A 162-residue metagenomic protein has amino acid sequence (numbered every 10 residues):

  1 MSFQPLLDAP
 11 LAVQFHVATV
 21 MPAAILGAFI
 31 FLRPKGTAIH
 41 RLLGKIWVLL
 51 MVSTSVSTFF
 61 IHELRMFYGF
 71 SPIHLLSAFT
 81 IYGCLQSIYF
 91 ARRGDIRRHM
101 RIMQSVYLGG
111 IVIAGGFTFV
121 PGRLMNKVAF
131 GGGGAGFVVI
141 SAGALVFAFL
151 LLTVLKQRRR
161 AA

Functional and structural regions predicted by a protein language model:
M1-A162: Alpha-helical membrane insertion/targeting regions
